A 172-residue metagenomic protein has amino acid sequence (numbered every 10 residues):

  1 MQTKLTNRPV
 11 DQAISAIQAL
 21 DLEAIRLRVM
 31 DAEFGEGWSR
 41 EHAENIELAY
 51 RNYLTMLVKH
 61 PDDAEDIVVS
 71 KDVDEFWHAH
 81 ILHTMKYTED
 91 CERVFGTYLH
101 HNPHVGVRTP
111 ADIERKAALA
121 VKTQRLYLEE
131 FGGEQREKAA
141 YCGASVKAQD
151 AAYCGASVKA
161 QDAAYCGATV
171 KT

Functional and structural regions predicted by a protein language model:
M1-T172: Intrinsically disordered, low-complexity, repeat-rich regions that form long N- or C-terminal tails or large
